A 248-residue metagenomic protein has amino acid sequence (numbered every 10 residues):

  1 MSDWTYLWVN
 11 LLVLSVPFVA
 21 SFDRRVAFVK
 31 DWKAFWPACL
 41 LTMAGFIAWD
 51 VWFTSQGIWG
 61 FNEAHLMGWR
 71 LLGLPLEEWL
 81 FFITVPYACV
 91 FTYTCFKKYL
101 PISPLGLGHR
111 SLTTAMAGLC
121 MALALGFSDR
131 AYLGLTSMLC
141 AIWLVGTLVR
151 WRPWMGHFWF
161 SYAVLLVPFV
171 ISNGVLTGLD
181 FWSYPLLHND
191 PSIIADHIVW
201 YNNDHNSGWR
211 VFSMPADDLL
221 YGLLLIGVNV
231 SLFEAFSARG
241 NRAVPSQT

Functional and structural regions predicted by a protein language model:
M1-W4, L66-F81, N203-L219: Short aromatic-rich membrane-water interface segments that cap or initiate transmembrane helices in multi-pass membrane
V9-F18, L80-T94, M138-W143, L219-F233: Hydrophobic cores of alpha-helical transmembrane segments in multi-pass inner/ER membrane proteins, independent
L14-S15, T113-A124, M138-G146: Hydrophobic, membrane-inserted alpha-helices
V19-K30, F127-D129, V149: Short, hydrophobic transmembrane alpha-helix segments
A38-Q56: A generic, lipid-embedded transmembrane alpha helix
M43-A48, M116-L125, L165-V175: Aromatic-anchored segments of alpha-helical transmembrane domains
A122-L133, R150-R152: Membrane-interface helix caps and helix-loop-helix hairpins in membrane proteins
V167-W200: Juxtamembrane non-transmembrane "cap" segments at the membrane-aqueous interface of multi-pass membrane proteins
